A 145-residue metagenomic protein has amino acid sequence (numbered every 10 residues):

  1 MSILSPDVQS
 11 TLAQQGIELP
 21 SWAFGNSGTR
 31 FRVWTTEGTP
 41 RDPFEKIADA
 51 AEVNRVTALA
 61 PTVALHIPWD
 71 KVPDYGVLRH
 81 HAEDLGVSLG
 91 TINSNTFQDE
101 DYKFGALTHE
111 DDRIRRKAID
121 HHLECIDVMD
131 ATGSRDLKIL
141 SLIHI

Functional and structural regions predicted by a protein language model:
M1-A131, D136: N-terminal pre-domain/capping segments
I139-S141: Conserved strand-turn element in the central/C-terminal portion of the radical SAM core barrel that lines
I143-I145: Conserved small/polar residues in nucleotide/adenosyl-binding loops
